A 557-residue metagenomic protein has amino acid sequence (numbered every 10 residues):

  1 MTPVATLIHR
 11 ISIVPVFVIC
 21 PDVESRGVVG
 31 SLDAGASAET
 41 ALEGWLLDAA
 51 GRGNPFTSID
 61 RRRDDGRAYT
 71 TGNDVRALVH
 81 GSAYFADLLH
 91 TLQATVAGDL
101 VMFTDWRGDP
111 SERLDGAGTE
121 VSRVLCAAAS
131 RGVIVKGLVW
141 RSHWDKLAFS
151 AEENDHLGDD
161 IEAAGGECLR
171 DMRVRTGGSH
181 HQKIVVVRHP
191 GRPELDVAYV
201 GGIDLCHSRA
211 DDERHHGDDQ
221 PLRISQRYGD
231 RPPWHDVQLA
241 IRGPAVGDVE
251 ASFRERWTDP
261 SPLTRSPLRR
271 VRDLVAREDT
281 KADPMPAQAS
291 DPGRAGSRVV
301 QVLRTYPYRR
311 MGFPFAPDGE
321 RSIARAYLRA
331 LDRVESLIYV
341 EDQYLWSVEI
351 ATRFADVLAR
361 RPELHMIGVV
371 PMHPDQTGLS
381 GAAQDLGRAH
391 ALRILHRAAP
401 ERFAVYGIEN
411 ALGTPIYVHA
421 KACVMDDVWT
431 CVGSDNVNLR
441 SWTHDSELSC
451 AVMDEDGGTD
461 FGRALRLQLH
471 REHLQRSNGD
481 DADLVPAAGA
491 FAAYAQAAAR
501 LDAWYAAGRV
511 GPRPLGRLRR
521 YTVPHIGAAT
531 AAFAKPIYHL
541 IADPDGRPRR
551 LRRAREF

Functional and structural regions predicted by a protein language model:
T2-T6: Extreme N-terminal basic, low-complexity initiation segments that serve as generic localization/processing leaders
I11-I13, F17-F557: Charged, low-complexity intrinsically disordered terminal segments
